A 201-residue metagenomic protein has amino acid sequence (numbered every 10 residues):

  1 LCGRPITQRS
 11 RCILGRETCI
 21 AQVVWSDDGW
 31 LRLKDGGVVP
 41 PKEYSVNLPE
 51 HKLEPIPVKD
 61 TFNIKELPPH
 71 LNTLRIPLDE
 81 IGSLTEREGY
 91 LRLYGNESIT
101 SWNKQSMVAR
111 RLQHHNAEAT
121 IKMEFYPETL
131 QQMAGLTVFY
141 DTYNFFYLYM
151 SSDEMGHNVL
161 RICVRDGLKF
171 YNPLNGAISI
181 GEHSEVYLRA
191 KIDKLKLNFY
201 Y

Functional and structural regions predicted by a protein language model:
L1-Y201: Carbohydrate-active catalytic/glycan-binding domains of CAZyme proteins, especially the secreted or lumenal ectodomains
